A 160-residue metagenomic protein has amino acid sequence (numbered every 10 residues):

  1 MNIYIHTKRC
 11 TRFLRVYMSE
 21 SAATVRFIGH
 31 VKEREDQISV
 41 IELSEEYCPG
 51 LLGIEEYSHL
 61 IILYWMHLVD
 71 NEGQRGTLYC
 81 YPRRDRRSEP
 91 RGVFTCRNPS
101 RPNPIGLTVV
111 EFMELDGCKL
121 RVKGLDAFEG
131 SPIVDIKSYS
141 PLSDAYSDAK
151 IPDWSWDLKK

Functional and structural regions predicted by a protein language model:
N2-Y4: Generic short N-terminal amphipathic or hydrophobic helices
H6-K160: Glycine-rich, low-complexity intrinsically disordered segments
